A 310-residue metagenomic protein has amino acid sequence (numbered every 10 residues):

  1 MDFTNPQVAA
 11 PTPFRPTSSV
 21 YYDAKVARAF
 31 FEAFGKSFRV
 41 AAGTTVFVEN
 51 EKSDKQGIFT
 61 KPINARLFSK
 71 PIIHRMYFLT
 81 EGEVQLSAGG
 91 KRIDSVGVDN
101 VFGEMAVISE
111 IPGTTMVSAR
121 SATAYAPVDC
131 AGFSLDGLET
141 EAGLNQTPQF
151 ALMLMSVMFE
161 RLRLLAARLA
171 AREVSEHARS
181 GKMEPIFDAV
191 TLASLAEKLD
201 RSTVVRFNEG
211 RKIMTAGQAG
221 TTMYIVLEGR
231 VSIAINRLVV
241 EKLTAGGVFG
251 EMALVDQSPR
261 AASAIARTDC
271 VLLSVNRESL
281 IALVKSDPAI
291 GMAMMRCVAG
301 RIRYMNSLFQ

Functional and structural regions predicted by a protein language model:
M1-Q310: Cytosolic regulatory regions built on CNB/CRP/Popeye-like sensor folds
